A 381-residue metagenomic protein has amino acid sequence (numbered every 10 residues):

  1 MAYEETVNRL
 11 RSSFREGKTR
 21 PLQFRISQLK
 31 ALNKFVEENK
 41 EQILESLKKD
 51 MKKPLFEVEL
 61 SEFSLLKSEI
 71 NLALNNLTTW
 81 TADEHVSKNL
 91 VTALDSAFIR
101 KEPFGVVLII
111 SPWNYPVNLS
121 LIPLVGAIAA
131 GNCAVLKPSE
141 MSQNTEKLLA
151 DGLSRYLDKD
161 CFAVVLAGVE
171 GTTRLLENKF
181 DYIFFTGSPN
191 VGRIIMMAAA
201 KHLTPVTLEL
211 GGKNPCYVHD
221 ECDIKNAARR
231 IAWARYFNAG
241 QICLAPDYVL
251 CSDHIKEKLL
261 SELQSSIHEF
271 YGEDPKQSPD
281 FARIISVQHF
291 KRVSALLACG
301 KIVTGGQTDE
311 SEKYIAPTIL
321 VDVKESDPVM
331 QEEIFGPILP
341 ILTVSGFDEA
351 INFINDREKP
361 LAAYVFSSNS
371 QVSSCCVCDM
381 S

Functional and structural regions predicted by a protein language model:
M1-F98: N-terminal Rossmann-like NAD(P)+-binding subdomain of aldehyde/semialdehyde dehydrogenases
E5-N8, S12, Q23, S27-K30 (+15 more regions): Replace "anionic and nucleotidyl ligands
P21-F24, Y314-S381: Conserved C-terminal structural/oligomerization subdomain of aldehyde/semialdehyde dehydrogenase
R25, I70, G131, F162 (+7 more regions): Residue-level signal for inorganic ion chemistry
H85, E273-P279, A363-S370: A short, aromatic/hydrophobic, helix- or strand-capping loop or linear motif that either lines the entrance/gate
L90-N226, E257, Q264, V344: Rossmann-like NAD(P) dinucleotide-binding subdomain of oxidoreductase/dehydrogenase enzymes
L157, N190-K324, G346-F347, M380: ALDH superfamily catalytic-core signature
L176-E177, L210-G211, I242-L244, Q277-S278 (+2 more regions): Short glycine-enriched loop/turn motifs at secondary-structure junctions
